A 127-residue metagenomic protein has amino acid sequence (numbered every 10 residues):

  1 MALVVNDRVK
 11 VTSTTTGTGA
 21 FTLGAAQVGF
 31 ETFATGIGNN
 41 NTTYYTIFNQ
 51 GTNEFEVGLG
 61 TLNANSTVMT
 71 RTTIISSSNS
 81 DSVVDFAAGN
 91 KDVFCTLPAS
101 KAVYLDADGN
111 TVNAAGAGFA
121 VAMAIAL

Functional and structural regions predicted by a protein language model:
M1-F30, S66, I75-L127: Glycine-rich, low-complexity segments
A34-L59: Ser/Thr/Gly-rich low-complexity blocks that favor extended beta-strand/coil architectures
N49, N63, D106: Acidic surface patches and DE-rich sequence motifs
E54-T70: Elongated alpha-helical scaffolds
